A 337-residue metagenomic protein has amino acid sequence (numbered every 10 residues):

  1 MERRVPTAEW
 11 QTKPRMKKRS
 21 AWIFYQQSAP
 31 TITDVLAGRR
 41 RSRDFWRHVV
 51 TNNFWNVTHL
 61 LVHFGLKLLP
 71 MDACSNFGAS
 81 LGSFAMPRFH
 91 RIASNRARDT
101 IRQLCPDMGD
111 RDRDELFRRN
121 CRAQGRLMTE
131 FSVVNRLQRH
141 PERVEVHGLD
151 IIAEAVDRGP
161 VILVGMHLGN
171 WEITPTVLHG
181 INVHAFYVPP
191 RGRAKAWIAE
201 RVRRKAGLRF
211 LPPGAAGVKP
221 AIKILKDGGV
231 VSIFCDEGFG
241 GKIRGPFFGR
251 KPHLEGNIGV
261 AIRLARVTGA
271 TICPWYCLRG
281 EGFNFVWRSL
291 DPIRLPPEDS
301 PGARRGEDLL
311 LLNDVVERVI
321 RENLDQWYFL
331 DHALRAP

Functional and structural regions predicted by a protein language model:
R3: Cationic, low-complexity basic patches in intrinsically disordered or flexible, solvent-exposed regions
P6-G165, A196-R201, K205-G207: Membrane-anchoring hydrophobic helices of lipid-metabolizing enzymes
V57, A93, V144, P213 (+1 more regions): Soluble or luminal CAZymes and related metallo-dependent hydrolases
L61, R96, I173, I198 (+2 more regions): Short Gly/charged-rich anion-binding patches and loops
R118, D157, G180, H184 (+1 more regions): Non-catalytic C-terminal accessory region of glycerolipid acyltransferases and related lyso-lipid remodeling enzymes
L149-A153, T174-T176, A199-E200, A221-I222 (+1 more regions): Short amphipathic alpha-helical segments and helix-helix/interface helices
R158-A215, G240-G245, R250-H253: Catalytic core of membrane glycerolipid acyltransferases/transacylases, capturing the structured, soluble-facing
